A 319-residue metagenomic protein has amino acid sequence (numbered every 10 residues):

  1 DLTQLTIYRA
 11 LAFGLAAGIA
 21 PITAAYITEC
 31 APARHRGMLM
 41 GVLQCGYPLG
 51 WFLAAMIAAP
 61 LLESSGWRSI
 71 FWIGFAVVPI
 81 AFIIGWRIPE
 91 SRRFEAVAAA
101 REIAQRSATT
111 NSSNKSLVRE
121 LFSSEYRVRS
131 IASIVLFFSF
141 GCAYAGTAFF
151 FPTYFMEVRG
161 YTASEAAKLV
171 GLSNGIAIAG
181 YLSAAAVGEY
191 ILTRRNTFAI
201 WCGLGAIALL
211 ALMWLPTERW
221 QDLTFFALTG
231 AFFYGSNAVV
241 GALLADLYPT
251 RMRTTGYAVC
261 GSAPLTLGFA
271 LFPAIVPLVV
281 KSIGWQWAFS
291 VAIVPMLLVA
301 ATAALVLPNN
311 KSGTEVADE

Functional and structural regions predicted by a protein language model:
Q4-G18, Q221-G235: Hydrophobic core of transmembrane alpha-helices in multi-pass small-molecule transporters, especially MFS/SLC-type
Y8-C45: Cytoplasmic helix-loop-helix junction between adjacent transmembrane helices in 12-TM secondary transporters
L43-W86: Helix-loop-helix hairpin linking two adjacent transmembrane segments in secondary transporters
I83-R87, I293-E319: Multi-pass alpha-helical transporter architecture, strongest for 12-TM Major Facilitator/SLC carriers used
E125-Y181, F269: Extracytoplasmic gate region of multi-pass secondary transporters
L182-T193: Helix-to-loop junctions at the C-terminal end of transmembrane segments in multipass secondary transporters
N196-L210: Structural signature of the two symmetry-related core transmembrane helices
L247, R251-V280: A late C-terminal transmembrane helix in Major Facilitator Superfamily
